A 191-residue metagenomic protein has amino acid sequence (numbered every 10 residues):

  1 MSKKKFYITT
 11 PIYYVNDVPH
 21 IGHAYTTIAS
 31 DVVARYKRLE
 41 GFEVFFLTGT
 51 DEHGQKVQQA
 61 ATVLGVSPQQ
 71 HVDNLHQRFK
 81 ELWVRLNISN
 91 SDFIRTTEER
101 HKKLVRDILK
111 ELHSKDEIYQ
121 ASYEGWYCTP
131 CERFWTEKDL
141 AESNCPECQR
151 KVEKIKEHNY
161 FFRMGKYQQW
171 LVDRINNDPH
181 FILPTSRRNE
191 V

Functional and structural regions predicted by a protein language model:
S2-V191: N-terminal, positively charged nucleic-acid-binding surface of large information/translation enzymes
